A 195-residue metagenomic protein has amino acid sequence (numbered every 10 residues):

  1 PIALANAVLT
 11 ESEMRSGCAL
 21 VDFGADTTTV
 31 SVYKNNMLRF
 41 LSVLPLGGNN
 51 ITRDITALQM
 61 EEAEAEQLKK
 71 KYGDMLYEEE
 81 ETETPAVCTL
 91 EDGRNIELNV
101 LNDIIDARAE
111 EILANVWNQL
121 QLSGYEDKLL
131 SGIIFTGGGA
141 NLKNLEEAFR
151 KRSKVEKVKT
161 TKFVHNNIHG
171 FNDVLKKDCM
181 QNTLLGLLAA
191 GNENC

Functional and structural regions predicted by a protein language model:
P1-L20, S31-C195: Helical "lid/coupling" subdomains associated with nucleotide-phosphate turnover
A25-T29: Short acidic, Gly/Ser-rich segments with clustered Asp/Glu that frequently serve as metal-coordination loops in enzyme
